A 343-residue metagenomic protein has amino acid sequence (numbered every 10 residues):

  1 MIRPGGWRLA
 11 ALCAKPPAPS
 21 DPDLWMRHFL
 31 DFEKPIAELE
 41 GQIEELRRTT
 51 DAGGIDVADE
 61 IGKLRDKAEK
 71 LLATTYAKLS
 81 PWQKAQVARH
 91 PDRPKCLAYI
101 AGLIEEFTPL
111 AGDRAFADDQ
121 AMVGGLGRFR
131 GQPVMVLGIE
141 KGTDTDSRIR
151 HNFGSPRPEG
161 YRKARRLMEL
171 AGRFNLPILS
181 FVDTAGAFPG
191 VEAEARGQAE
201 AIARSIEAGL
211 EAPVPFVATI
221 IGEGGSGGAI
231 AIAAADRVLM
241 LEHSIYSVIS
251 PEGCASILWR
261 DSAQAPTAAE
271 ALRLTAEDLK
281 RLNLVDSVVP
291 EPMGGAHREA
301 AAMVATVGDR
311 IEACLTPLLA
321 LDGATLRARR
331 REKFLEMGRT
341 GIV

Functional and structural regions predicted by a protein language model:
M1-I2: Short hydrophobic transmembrane-like helices used for membrane targeting/insertion
G5-G6: Residue-identity detector for glycine
P16: Cationic, low-complexity basic patches in intrinsically disordered or flexible, solvent-exposed regions
D21-P133, A301-V343: Intrinsically disordered, low-complexity segments enriched in small/flexible residues
L39, S80, V136, D183 (+3 more regions): Terminal peptide-recognition signature
G102, F116-D118, G124, F129-F181 (+1 more regions): Glycine-rich beta-alpha loop segments
V182-E312, T316, A320: Conserved catalytic cores of soluble enzyme domains, especially glycine-rich substrate-binding beta-alpha loops
